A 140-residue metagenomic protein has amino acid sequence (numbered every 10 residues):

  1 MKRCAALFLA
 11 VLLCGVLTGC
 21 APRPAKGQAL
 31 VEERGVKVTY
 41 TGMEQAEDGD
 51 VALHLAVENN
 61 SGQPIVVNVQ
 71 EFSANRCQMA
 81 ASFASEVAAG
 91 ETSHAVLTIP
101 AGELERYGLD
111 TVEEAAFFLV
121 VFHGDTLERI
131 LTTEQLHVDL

Functional and structural regions predicted by a protein language model:
M1-F8: Bacterial N-terminal signal peptides that target proteins for export
V16-G19: C-terminal motif of bacterial Sec signal peptides marking the signal peptidase cleavage site
A21-R23: Bacterial signal peptide processing site
K26-R34: Proline/serine/threonine-rich low-complexity linkers at boundaries of modular beta-sandwich domains
E47-H54: Short, solvent-exposed loop/turn segments enriched in Ser/Thr/Gly
D50, Q78-L127: Short, solvent-exposed, Trp/other aromatic-anchored flexible loops in extracytoplasmic proteins
V57-S61: Asparagine-centered strand-capping/turn motif at beta-strand->loop junctions
Q63-Q70: Short, hydrophobic/aromatic beta-strand segments
